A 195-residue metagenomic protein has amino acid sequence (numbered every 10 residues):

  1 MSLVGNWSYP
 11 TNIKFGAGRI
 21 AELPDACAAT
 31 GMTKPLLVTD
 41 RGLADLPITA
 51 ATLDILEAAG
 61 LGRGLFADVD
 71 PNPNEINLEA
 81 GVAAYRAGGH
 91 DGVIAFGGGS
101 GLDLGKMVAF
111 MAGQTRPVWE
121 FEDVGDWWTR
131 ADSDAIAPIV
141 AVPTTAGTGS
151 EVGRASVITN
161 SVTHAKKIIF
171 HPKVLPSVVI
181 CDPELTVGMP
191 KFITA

Functional and structural regions predicted by a protein language model:
M1-F66: An N-terminal, well-structured beta->alpha segment
A21, Q114-A195: A glycine/threonine-rich phosphate-anchoring loop and its flanking beta-alpha core in nucleotide/phosphate-binding
L36-L37, G92-I94, V140: Conserved beta-strand elements of the Class I
V38, F66, G101-G105, A141 (+1 more regions): Generic enzyme active-site microenvironment
A44-V118: N-terminal small/polar loop signature for handling phosphorylated ligands or for N-terminal nucleophile
